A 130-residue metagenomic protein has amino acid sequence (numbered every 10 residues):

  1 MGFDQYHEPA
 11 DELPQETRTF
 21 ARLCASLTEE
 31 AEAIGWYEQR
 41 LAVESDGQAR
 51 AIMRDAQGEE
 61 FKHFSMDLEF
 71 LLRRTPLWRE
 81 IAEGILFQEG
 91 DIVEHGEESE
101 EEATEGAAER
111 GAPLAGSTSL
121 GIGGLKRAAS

Functional and structural regions predicted by a protein language model:
M1-S130: Iron-associated oxidoreductase/ferritin-like identity signal
